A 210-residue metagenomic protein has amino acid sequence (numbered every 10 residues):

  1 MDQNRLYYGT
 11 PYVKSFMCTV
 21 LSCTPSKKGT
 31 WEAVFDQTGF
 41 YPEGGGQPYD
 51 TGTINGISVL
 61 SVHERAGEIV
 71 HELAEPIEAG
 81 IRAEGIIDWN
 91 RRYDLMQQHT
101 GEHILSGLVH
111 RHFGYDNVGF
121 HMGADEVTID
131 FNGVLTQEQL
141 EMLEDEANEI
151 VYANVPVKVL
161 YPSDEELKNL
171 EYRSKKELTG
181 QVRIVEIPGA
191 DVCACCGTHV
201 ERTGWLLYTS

Functional and structural regions predicted by a protein language model:
M1-S210: A glycine- and charged-residue-rich anion-binding loop/surface
